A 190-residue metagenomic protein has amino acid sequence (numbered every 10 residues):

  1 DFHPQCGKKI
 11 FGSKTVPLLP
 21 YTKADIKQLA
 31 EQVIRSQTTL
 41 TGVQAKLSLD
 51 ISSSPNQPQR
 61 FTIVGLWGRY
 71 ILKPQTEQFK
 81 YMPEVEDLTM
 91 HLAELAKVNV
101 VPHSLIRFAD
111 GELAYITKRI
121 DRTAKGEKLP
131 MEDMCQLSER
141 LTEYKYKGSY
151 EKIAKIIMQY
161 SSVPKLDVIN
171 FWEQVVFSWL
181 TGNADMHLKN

Functional and structural regions predicted by a protein language model:
D1-N190: Phosphate/dinucleotide-binding and metal-coordinating scaffold of catalytic cores in nucleotide-dependent enzymes
